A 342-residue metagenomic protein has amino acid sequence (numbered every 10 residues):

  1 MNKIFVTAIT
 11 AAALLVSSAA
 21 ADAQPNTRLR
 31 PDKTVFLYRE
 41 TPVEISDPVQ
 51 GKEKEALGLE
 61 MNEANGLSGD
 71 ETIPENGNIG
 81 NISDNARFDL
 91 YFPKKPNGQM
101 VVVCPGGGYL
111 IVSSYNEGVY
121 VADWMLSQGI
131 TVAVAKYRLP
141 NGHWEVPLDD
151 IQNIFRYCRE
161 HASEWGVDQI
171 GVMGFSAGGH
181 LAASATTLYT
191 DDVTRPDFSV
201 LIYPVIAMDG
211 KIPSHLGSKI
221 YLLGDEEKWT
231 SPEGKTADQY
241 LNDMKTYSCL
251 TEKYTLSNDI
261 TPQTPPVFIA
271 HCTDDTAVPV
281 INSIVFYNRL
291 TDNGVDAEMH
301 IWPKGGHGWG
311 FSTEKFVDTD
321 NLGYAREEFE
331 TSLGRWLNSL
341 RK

Functional and structural regions predicted by a protein language model:
P25-P96, W144: N-terminal cap/lid segment of alpha/beta-hydrolase-fold proteins
G66-P74, V205-D259, P265: Mobile cap/lid helix-loop segments that gate and shape the active-site cleft of serine hydrolases
G98-G106: Short beta-strand element of the alpha/beta-hydrolase
S113-V121, A133-Q169, L322-A325: Catalytic nucleophile-loop/oxyanion-hole region of alpha/beta-hydrolase and closely related hydrolase-like folds
D149, N153-S218, T251, L256: Primarily recognizes the serine-hydrolase "nucleophile elbow" in alpha/beta-hydrolase and SGNH/GDSL folds
Q263, I269-H271, D275: Short beta-strand/loop motif that positions the catalytic acidic residue of the alpha/beta-hydrolase fold
A270, I284-K342: C-terminal catalytic histidine-bearing segment of alpha/beta-hydrolase fold enzymes
T276-V285: Conserved alpha/beta-hydrolase "acid-adjacent" motif
